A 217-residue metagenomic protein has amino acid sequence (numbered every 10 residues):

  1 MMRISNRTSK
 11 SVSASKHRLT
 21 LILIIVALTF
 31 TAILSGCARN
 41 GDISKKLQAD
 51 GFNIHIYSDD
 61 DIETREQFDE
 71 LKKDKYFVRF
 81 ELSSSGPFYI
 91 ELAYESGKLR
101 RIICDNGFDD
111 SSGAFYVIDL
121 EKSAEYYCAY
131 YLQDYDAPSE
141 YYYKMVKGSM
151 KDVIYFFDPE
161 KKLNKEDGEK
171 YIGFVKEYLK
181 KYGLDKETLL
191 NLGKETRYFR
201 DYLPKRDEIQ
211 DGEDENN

Functional and structural regions predicted by a protein language model:
S5-L23: Bacterial N-terminal signal peptides that target proteins for export
L23-A32: Hydrophobic helical h-region of N-terminal Sec-dependent signal peptides in bacterial secretory/periplasmic proteins
L34-G36: C-terminal motif of bacterial Sec signal peptides marking the signal peptidase cleavage site
N40-N217: Mature, Sec-exported extracytoplasmic domains of Gram-positive
